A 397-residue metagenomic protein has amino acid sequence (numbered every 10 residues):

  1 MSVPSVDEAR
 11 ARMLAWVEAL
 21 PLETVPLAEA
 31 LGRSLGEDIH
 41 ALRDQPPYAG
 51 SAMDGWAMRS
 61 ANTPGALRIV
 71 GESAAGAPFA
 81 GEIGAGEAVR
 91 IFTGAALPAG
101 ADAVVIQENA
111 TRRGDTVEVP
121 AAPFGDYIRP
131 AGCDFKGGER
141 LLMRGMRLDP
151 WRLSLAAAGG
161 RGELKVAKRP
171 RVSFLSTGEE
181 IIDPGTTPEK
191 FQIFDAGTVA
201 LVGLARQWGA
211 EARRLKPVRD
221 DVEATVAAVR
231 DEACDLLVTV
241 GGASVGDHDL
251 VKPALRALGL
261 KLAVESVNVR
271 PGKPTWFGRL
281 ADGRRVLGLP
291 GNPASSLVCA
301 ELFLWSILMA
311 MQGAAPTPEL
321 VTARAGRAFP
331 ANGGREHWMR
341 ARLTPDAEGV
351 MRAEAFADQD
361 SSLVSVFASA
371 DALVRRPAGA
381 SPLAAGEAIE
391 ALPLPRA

Functional and structural regions predicted by a protein language model:
M1-D7, G162-L289, P293-C299, A310: Helix-rich terminal scaffold detector
M1-L67, A314-R340: Short, low-complexity N-terminal leaders and the immediately following helix N-cap/first helix
V3-D7, P21-T24, A28-E29, R33 (+15 more regions): Electropositive phosphate-/nucleotide-binding environments in soluble metabolic enzymes
P4-V6, R12, W16, W56-K216 (+4 more regions): Short, glycine/charged-enriched hinge/interface segments at domain edges or termini
R10, L14, D54, Q107-E108 (+12 more regions): Predominant activation on well-ordered alpha-helical scaffold segments within soluble catalytic domains
A11-L22, G36, H40, C133 (+13 more regions): Generic secondary-structure signature for well-ordered alpha-helical cores
E23-A28, G32, G36-E37, G76 (+2 more regions): Flexible glycine/proline-rich
A49-S51, S60-N62, A80-G84, L97-A99 (+13 more regions): Solvent-exposed alpha-helices and their adjacent loops that cap or buttress functional pockets in soluble metabolic
